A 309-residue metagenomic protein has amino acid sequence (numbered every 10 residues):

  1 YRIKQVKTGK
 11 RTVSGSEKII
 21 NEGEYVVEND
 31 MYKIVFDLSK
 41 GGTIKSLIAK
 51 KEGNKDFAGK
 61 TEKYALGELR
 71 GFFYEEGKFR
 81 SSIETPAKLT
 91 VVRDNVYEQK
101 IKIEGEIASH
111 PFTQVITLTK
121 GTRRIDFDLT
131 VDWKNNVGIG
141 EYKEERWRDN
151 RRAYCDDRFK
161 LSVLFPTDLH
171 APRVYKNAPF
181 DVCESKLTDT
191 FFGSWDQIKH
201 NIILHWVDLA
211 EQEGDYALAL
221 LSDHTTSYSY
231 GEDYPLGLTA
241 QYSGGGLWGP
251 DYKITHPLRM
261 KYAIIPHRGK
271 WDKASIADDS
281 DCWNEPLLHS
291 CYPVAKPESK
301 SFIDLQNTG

Functional and structural regions predicted by a protein language model:
Y1-G309: C-terminal (or distal) subdomains of carbohydrate-active enzymes
